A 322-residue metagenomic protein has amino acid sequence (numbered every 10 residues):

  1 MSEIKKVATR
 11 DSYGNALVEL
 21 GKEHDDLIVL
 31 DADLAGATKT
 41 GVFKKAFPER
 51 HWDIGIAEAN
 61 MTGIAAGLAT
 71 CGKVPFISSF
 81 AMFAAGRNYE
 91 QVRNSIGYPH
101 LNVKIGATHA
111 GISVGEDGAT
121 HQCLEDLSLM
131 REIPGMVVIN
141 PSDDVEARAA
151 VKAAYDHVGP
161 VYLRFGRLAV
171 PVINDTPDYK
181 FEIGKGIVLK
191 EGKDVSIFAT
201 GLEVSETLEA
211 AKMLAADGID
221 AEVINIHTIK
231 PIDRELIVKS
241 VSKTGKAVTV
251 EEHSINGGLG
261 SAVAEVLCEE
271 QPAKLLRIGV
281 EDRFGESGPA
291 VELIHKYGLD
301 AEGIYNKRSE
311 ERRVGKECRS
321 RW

Functional and structural regions predicted by a protein language model:
M1-R164, A169, K180: Thiamine diphosphate
D11, E23-D26, L34-G41, K45 (+2 more regions): Thiamine diphosphate
E49-H51, V103, K185-L189, V223 (+1 more regions): Generic preference for hydrophobic/aromatic residues in regular secondary structure cores
E58, E90, E125, E146 (+4 more regions): Acidic-residue sensor for enzyme active/binding pockets
E311-W322: Single conserved hydrophobic/aromatic residue that forms the stacking wall/gate of nucleotide- or nucleobase-binding
